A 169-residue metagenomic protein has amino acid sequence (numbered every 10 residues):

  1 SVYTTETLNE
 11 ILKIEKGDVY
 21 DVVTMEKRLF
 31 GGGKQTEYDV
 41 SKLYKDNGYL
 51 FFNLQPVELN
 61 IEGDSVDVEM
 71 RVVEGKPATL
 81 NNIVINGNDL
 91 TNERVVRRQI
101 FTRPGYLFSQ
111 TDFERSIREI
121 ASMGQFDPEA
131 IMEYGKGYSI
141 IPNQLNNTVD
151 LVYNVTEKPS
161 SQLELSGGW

Functional and structural regions predicted by a protein language model:
S1-W169: Periplasmic polypeptide-binding modules associated with outer-membrane biogenesis and secretion
